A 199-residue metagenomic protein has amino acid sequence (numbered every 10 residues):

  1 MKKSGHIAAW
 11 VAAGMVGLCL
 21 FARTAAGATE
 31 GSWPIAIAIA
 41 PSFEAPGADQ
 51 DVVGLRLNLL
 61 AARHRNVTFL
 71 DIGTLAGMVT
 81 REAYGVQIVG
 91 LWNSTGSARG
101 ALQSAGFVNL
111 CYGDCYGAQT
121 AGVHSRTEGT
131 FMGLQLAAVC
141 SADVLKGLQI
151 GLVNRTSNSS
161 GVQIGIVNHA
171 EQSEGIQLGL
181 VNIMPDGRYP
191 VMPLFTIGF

Functional and structural regions predicted by a protein language model:
M1-G5: N-terminal secretory signal peptides that target proteins for export/translocation
H6-I7, L178: Short amphipathic alpha-helical "recognition" segments used for binding
A8-A9, T24: Ala/Thr-enriched low-complexity intrinsically disordered regions
W10-C19: Bacterial N-terminal signal peptides
F21-G27: Sec/Tat signal peptide C-region and signal peptidase I cleavage site
G27-F199: Surface-exposed, glycine- and small/polar-enriched segments that build interaction surfaces at terminal
